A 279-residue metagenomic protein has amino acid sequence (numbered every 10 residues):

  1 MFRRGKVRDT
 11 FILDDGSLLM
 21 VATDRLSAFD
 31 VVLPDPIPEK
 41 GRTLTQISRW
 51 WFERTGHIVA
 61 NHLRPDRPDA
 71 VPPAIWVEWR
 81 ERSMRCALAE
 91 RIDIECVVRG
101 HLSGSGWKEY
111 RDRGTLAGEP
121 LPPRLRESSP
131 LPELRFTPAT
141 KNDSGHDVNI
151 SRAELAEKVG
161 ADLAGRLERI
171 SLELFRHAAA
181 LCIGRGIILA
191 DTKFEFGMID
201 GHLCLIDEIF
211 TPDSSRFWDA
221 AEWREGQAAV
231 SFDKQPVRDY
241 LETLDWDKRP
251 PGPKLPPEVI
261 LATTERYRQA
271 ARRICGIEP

Functional and structural regions predicted by a protein language model:
M1-A139, K248-K254, E258-P279: Active-site loop/lid in soluble adenylation, ligation, and acyl-transfer enzymes
S17, R91-D93, G186-L189, D200-C204: Coil-to-beta-strand transition motifs
R42, Q46, D162, R166-E173 (+3 more regions): Generic recognition of stable, solvent-exposed alpha-helical segments in well-folded globular domains
V98, L189-I209: Conserved metal-phosphate-binding beta-hairpin within the catalytic cores of diverse ATP-dependent phosphoryl-transfer
S129-A161: A short mid-domain helix/strand-loop element embedded in enzyme catalytic domains that forms or borders the active-site
V159-A190: A long amphipathic alpha-helix within ATP-dependent nucleotide-binding catalytic cores
I209-A270: C-terminal helix-cap and adjacent tail motif
